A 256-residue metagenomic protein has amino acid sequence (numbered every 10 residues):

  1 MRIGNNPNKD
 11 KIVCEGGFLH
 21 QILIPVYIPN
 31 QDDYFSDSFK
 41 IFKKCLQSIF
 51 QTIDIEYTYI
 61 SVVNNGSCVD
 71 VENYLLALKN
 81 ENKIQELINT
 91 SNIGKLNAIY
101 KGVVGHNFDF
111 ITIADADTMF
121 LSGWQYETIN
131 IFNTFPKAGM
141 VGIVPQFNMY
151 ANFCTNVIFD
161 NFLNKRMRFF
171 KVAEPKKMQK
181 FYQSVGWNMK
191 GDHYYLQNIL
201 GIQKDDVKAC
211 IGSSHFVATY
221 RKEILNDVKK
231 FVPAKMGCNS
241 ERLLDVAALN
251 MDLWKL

Functional and structural regions predicted by a protein language model:
M1-Q51: N-proximal low-complexity "stem/linker" segments adjacent to membrane-targeting elements
V63-E72: A conserved acidic beta->alpha catalytic loop
L76-I93: Conserved donor nucleotide-binding strand/loop of the catalytic core
T90-G105: Glycine-rich, basic loop-to-helix element that forms the pyrophosphate-binding segment of sugar-nucleotide handling
I111: Short aromatic/hydrophobic "clamp" motif used to bind/position activated sugar donors
D115-M119: The conserved acidic donor/metal-binding loop of glycosyltransferases
L121-K222: Conserved catalytic core of nucleotide-sugar-dependent glycosyltransferases
C210-V217, N226-V246, N250: Donor nucleotide-sugar recognition loop
